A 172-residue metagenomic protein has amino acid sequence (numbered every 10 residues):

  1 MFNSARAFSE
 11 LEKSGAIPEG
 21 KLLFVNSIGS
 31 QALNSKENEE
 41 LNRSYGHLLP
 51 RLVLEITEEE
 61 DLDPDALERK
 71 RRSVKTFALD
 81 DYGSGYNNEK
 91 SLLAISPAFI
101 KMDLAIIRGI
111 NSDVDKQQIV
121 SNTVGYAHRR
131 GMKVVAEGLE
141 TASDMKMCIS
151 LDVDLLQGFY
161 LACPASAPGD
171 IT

Functional and structural regions predicted by a protein language model:
M1-A66: Catalytic core of bacterial c-di-GMP phosphodiesterases, primarily the EAL and HD-GYP domains, capturing alpha-helical
K13-S14, G29-S30, R51-D61, D80-T172: EAL-family c-di-GMP phosphodiesterase catalytic domain
Y45, K70-R71, A127: A generic structural signal for well-ordered alpha-helical segments
L62-R71, I119: Active-site core of PLP-dependent enzymes with the aminotransferase class I/II
R71-L79: Short, charged, low-hydrophobicity "junction" segments
